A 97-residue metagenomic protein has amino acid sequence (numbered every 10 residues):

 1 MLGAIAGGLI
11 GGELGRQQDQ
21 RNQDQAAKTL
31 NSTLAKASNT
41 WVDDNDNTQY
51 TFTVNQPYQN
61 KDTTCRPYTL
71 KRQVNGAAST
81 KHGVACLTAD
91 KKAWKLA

Functional and structural regions predicted by a protein language model:
M1-T33: Short, low-complexity, glycine-enriched hydrophobic/amphipathic alpha-helices that associate with lipid bilayers
Q25-A89: Amphipathic, membrane-inserting segments
A89-A97: Short beta-strand edge/turn micro-motifs at domain boundaries
